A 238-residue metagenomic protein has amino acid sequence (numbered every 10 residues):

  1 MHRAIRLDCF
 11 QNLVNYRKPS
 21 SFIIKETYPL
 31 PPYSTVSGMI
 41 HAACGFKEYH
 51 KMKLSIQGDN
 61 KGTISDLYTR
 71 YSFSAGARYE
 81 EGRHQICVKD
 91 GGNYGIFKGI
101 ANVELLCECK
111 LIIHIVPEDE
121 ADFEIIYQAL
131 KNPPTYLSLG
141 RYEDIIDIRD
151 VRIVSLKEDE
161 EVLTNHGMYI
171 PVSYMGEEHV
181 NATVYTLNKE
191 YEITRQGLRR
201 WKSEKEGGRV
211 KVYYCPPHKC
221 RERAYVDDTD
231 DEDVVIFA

Functional and structural regions predicted by a protein language model:
M1-R3, H50-M52, C107-L111: Residues at beta-strand starts and edge strands
M1-S21: N-terminal, Lys/Arg- and Ser/Thr-rich interaction peptides
R6, G38-M39, I112, A129: Generic detector of isolated residues embedded in canonical secondary-structure elements
D8, F46-K47, E108, I113: Internal, well-ordered alpha/beta segment that forms a basic, Gly-enriched binding/recognition surface
C9-Q11, G58, I115-P117: Short, structured patches in soluble enzyme cores that scaffold and shape functional sites
N12, E26, N102: Glycine-rich, flexible loop/turn motifs
S20-I86: Glycine/small-residue-rich interface belts in oligomeric ring/scaffold proteins and their assembly partners
I64-A238: Internal, well-folded beta-alpha domain core
